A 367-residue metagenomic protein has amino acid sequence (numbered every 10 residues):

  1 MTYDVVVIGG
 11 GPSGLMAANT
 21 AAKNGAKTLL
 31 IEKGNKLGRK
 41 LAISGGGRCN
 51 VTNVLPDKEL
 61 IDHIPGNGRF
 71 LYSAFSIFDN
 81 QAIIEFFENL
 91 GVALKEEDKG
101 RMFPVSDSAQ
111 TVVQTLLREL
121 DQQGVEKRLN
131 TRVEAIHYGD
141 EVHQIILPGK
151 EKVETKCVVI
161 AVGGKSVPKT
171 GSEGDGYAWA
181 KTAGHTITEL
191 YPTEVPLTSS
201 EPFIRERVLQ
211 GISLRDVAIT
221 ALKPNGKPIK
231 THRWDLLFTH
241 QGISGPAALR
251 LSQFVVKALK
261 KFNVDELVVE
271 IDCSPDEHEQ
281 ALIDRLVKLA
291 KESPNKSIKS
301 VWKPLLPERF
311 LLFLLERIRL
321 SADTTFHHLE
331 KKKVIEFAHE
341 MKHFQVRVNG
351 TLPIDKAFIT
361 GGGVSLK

Functional and structural regions predicted by a protein language model:
M1-S13: Beta1/beta-strand and adjacent pyrophosphate-binding region of the FAD-binding site in flavoprotein oxidoreductases
V6, A22-G46: Glycine-rich FAD pyrophosphate-binding loop
V6-I8, V133, V153-P168, A180-K181 (+1 more regions): Short hydrophobic core segments
N35-L37, A42-I43, V51, D57-K58 (+3 more regions): An anion/pyrophosphate-binding glycine-rich loop and adjacent beta-alpha core in soluble alpha-beta enzymes
R48-E96: Glycine-rich active-site loop/strand segments that organize a redox cofactor
I77-C157: Feature captures the FAD/FMN-dependent oxidoreductase FAD-binding
L129-N130, A135, L312-K367: A glycine-rich dinucleotide-binding beta-alpha-beta segment and adjacent secondary-structure elements that constitute
C157-F203: Glycine-rich loop(s) and the adjacent beta-strand/alpha-helix scaffold that form part
